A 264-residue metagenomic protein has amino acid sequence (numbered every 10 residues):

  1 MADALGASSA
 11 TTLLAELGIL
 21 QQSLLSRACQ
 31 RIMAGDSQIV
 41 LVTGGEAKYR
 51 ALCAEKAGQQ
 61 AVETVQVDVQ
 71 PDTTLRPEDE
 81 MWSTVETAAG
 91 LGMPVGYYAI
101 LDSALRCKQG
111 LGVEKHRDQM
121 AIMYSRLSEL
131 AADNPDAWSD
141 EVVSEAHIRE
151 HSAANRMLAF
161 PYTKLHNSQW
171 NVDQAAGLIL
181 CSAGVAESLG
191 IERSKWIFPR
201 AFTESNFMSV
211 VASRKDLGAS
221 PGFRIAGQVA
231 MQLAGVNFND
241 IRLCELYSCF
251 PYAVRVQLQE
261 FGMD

Functional and structural regions predicted by a protein language model:
M1-L13, C29-S37, L41-L178, A183-V185 (+1 more regions): Conserved "HGTGT" condensation-loop signature of ketosynthase/thiolase-family condensing enzymes that catalyze
L13-I19: Short beta->alpha junction loops
I19-Q22, G222-R224: A glycine-rich, Thr/Ser-enriched phosphate-binding loop motif common to dinucleotide/cofactor-binding enzymes
Q22-Q30: Conserved phosphate-binding catalytic cores of ATP/NTP-utilizing and phosphoryl-transfer enzymes
